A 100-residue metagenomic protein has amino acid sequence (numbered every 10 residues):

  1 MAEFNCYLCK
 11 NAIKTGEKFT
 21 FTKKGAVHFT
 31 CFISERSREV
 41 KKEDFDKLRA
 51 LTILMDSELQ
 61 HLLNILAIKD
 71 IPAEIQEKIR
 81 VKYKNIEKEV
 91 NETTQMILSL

Functional and structural regions predicted by a protein language model:
M1-T22, F29-L100: Intrinsically disordered, low-complexity regulatory segments
